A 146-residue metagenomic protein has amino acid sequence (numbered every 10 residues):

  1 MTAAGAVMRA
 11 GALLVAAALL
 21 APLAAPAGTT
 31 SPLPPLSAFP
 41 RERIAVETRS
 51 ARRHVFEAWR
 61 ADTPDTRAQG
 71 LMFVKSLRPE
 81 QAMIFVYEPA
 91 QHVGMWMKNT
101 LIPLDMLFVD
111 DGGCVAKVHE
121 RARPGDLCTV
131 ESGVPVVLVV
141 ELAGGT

Functional and structural regions predicted by a protein language model:
M1-L13: Bacterial N-terminal signal peptides that target proteins for export
G11-P22: Bacterial N-terminal signal peptides
G28-T146: Compact, glycine-rich, soluble single-domain proteins
